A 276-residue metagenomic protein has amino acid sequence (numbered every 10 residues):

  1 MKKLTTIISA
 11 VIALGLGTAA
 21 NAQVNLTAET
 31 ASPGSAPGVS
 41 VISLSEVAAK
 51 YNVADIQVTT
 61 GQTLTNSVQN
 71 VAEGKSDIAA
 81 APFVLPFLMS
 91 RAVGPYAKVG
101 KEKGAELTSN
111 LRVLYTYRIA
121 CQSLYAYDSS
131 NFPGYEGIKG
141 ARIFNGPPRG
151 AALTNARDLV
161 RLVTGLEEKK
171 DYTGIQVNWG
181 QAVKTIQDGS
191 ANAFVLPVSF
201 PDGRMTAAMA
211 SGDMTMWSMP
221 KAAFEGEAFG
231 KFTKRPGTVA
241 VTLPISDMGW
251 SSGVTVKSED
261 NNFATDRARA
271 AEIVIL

Functional and structural regions predicted by a protein language model:
M1-I8: Bacterial N-terminal signal peptides that target proteins for export
S9-G15: Bacterial N-terminal signal peptides
L16-A22: Sec/Tat signal peptide C-region and signal peptidase I cleavage site
Q23-K50, A54-Q57, I119-D188: Bilobed "Venus flytrap"/periplasmic-binding protein-like clamshell domains and structurally analogous long
S40-V47, Q57-G104, G180-I186, F200-M209 (+1 more regions): Pocket-flanking alpha-helical
V113-C121, M209-S211, M219-P220, R267-A271: Short Pro/Gly-enriched coil loops immediately N-terminal to beta-strands
P147-P148, L153-R235: Ligand/cofactor pocket segment of small-molecule handling proteins
P220-L276: C-terminal lobe and pocket-closing loops of periplasmic/extracytoplasmic Venus-flytrap solute-binding proteins
